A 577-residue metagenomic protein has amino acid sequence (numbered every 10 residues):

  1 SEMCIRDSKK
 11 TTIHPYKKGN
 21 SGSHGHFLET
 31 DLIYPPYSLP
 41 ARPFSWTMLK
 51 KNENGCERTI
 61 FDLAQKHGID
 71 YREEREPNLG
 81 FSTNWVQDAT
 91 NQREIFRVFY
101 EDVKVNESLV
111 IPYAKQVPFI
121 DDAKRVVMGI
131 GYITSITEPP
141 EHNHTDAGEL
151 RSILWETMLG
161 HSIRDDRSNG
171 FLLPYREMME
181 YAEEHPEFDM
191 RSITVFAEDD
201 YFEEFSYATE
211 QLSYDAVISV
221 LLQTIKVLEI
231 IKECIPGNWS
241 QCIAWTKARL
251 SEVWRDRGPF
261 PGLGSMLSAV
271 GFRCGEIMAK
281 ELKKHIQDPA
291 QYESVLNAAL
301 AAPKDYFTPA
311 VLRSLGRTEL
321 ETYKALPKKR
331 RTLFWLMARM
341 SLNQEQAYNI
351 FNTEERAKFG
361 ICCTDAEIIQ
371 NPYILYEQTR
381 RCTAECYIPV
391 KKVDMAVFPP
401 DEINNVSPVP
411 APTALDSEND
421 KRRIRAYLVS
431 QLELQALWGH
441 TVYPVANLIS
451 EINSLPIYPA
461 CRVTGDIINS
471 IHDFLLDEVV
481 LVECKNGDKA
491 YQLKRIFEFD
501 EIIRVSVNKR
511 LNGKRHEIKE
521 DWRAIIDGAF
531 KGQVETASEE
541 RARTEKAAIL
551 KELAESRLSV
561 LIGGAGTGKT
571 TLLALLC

Functional and structural regions predicted by a protein language model:
E2-I5: Short, small-residue-biased leader/transition segments that mark boundaries at the very start of proteins
T12-P15, P43-S45: Helix-loop junction hotspots and adjacent acidic micro-motifs that serve as functional foci
L28-E29: Intrinsic-disorder/low-complexity recognition with aromatic hotspots
N52-V86, T90-V98, N419-L428: Eukaryote-specific, low-hydrophobicity, charge-rich regions
Y71, P77, F81, Q87-Q92 (+3 more regions): Non-catalytic protein-protein interaction scaffold segments in large eukaryotic complex-forming proteins
G264, A269-C577: Conserved ATP-binding/catalytic motifs of P-loop helicase motor domains
